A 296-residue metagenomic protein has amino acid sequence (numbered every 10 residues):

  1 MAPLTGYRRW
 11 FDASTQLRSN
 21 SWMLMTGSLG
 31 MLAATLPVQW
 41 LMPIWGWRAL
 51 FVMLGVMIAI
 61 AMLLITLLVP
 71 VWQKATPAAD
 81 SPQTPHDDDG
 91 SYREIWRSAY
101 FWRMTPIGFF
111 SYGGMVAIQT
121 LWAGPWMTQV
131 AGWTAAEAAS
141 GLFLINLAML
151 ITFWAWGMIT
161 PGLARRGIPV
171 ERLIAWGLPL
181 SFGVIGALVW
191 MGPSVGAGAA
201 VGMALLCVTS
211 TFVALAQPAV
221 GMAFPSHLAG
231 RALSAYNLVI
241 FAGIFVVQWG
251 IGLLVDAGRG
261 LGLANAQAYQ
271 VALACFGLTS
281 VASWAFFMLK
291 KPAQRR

Functional and structural regions predicted by a protein language model:
M1-T26: Cytoplasmic helix-loop-helix junction between adjacent transmembrane helices in 12-TM secondary transporters
L17-L36, N237-Q248: Glycine-rich segments within core transmembrane alpha-helices of 12-TM secondary carriers
W22-Q73: Helix-loop-helix hairpin linking two adjacent transmembrane segments in secondary transporters
W72-T105: Juxtamembrane intracellular "pre-TM" segments in multi-pass secondary transporters
A99-G157, I244-G252: Extracytoplasmic gate region of multi-pass secondary transporters
T152-I168: Helix-to-loop junctions at the C-terminal end of transmembrane segments in multipass secondary transporters
V170-A216: C-terminal transmembrane helical hairpin of 12-TM major facilitator-type secondary transporters
P225-G260: A late C-terminal transmembrane helix in Major Facilitator Superfamily
